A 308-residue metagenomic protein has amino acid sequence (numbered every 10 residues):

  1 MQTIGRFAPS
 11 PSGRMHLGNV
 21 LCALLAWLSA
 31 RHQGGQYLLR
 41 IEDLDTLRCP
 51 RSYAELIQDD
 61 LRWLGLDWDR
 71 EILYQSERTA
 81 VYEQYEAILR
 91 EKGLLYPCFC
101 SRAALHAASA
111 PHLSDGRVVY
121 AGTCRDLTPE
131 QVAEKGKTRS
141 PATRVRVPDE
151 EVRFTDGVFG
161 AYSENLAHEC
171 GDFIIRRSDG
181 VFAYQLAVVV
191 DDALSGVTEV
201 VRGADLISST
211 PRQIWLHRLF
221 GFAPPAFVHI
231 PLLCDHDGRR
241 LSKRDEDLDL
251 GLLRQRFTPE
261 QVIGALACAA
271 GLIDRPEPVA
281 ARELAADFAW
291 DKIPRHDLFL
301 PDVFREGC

Functional and structural regions predicted by a protein language model:
M1-L113, A204-D205, S209-F222: N-terminal Rossmann-like or analogous alpha/beta NTP/dinucleotide-binding catalytic cores that position adenine
M1-S12, H32, Y37, A133-E134 (+2 more regions): Non-catalytic terminal extensions that flank enzyme cores
H16, R78-Q84, G136-R139, Q185-V190 (+4 more regions): Noncatalytic linker/hinge segments flanking ATPase motor cores
E42, L73, H229, L253-R254: Sparse recognition of residues in long alpha-helices and their boundaries
A54, T79, R102-L105, R117 (+4 more regions): Alpha-helix initiation and N-capping motif
D67, L95-Y96, S114, V118 (+3 more regions): A general structural signal for well-ordered secondary-structure junctions
D69-E71, P224-F227, I273-V279: Short, surface-exposed acidic
A103-S242, D249-L253, R305-C308: Active-site cores that bind ATP or allylic diphosphates and position pyrophosphate for catalysis
